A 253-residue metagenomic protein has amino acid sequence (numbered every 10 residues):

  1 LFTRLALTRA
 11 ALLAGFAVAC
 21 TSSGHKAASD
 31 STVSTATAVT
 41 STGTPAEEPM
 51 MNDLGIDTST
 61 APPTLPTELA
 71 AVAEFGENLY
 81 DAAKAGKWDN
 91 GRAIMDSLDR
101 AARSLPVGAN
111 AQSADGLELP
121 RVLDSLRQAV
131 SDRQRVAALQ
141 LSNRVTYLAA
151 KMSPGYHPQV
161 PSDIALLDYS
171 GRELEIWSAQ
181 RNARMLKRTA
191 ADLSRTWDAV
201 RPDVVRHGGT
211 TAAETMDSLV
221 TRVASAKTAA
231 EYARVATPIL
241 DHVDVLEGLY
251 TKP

Functional and structural regions predicted by a protein language model:
L1-A10: Bacterial N-terminal signal peptides that target proteins for export
F16-A19: C-terminal motif of bacterial Sec signal peptides marking the signal peptidase cleavage site
T21-P253: Mature extracytoplasmic or organellar-lumen-exposed domains after removal of signal/transit peptides
